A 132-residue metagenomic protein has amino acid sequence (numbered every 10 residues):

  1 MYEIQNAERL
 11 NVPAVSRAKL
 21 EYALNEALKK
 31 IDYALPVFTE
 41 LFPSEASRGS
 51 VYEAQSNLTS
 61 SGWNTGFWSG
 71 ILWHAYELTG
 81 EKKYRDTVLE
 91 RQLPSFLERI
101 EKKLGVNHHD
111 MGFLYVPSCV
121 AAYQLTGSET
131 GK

Functional and structural regions predicted by a protein language model:
M1-K132: Glycan-recognition and catalytic cores of secretory/periplasmic carbohydrate-active enzymes
